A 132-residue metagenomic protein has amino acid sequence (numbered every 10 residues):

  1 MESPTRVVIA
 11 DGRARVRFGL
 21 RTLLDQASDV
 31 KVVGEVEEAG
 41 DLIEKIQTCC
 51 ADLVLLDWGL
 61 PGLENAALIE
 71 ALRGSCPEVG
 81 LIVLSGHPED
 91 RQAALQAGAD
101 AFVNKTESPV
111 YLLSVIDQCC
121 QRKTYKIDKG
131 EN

Functional and structural regions predicted by a protein language model:
S3-V16, L20-L24, V54: Conserved acidic segment of CheY-like receiver
E35-L53: Acidic, metal-coordinating helix/loop segments flanking the phosphotransfer/catalytic sites of two-component signaling
Q47-C49, A71-E78, A97: Conserved phosphotransfer cores of two-component systems
L55-L72: Conserved phosphotransfer microenvironments
A67, H87-V103, S114: Alpha4 helix (beta4-alpha4-beta5 surface) of REC/receiver domains from two-component response regulators
I82-L84: Hydrophobic/aromatic residues positioned on beta-strands within the core alpha/beta folds
E107-C120: C-terminal output helix
D117-N132: The C-terminal output helix
